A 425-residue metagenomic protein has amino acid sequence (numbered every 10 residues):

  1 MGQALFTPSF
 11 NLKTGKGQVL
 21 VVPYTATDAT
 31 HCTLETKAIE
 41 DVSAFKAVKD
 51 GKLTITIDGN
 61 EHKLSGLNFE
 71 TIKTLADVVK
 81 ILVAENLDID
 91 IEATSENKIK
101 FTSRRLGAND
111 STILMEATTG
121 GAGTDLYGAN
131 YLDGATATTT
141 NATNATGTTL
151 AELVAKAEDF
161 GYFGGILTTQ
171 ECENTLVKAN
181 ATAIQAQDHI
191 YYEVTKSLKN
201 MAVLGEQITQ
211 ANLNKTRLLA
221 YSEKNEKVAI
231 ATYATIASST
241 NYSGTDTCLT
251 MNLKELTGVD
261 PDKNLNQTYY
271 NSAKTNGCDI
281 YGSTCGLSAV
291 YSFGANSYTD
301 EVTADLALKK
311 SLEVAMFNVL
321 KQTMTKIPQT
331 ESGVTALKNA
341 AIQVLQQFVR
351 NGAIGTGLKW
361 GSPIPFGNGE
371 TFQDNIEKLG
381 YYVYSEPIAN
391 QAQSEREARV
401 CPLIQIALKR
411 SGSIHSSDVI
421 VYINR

Functional and structural regions predicted by a protein language model:
M1, Y291-R425: Structured, hydrophobic secondary-structure cores that serve as assembly/anchoring elements
M1-D58, L67-K227, P363-P365, N375-Y381: Polar low-complexity, Ser/Thr/Gly/Ala/Asp/Asn-rich disordered segments used for subunit assembly and tip/surface
T7-S9, T25, S43, S65 (+20 more regions): Generic serine detector
I55-G66, F317-Q322: Acidic/histidine-rich, surface-exposed loop or edge segments in extracytoplasmic proteins
D88-D90, G277, Q405: Short, surface-exposed charged micro-motifs
Y131, T148-T149, P261-N266, T330 (+1 more regions): Helix N-terminus capping/helix-initiation residues
Q210-N339: Extended basic-aromatic, gly/pro-enriched interface segments that bind polyanionic ligands
